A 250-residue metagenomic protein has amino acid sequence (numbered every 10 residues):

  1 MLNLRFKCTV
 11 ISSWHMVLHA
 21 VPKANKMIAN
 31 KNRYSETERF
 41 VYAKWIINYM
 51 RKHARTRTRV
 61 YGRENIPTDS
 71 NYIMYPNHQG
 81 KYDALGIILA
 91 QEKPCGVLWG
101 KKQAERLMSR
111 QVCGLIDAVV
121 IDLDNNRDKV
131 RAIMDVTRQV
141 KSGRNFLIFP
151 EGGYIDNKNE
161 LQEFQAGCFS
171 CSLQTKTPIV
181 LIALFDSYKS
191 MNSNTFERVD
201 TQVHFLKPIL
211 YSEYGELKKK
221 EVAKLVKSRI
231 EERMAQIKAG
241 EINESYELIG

Functional and structural regions predicted by a protein language model:
M1-Y72: Membrane-anchoring hydrophobic helices of lipid-metabolizing enzymes
L2, V130-G250: Non-catalytic C-terminal accessory region of glycerolipid acyltransferases and related lyso-lipid remodeling enzymes
H19-M27, R39-F40, T68-N126: Catalytic core of membrane glycerolipid acyltransferases/transacylases, capturing the structured, soluble-facing
H53-Y61, D128-V130, F185-S187: Short gly/ser/thr-rich secondary-structure transition/capping motifs
T56, A118, T177: Short glycine/serine/threonine/alanine-rich loop segments
R59, G80, E105, K129-I133 (+1 more regions): Amphipathic coiled-coil/heptad-repeat helices and related helical stalk/stem segments that mediate oligomerization
V60, V119-L123, Y211: Short acidic-hydrophobic, aromatic-tinged amphipathic segments that line or gate anion-handling sites
